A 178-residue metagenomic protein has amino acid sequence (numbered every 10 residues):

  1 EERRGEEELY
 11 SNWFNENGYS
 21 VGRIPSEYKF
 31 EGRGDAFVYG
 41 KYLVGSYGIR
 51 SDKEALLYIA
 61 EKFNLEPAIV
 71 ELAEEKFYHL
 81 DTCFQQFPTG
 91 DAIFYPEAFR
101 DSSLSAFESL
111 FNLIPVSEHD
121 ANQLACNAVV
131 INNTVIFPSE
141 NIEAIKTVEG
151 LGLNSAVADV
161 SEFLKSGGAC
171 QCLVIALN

Functional and structural regions predicted by a protein language model:
E1-N178: The feature marks the mature, well-folded catalytic cores of soluble enzymes
